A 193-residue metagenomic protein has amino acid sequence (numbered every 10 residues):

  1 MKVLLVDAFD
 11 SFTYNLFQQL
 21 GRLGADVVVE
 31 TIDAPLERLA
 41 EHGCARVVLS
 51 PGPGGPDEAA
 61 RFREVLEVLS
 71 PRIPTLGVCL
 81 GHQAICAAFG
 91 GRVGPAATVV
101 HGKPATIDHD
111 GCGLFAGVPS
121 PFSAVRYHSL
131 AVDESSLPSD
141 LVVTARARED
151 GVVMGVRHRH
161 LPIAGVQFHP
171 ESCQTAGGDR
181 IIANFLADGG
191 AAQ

Functional and structural regions predicted by a protein language model:
M1-L4: Extreme N-terminal starter segment of soluble prokaryotic enzymes
T13: Active-site-adjacent helical/loop segments in soluble small-molecule enzymes
G24-E37: A short, well-structured beta->alpha microelement
P35-G43, S136: Short amphipathic alpha-helix with an adjacent loop that forms part of the alpha/beta core around
A45-G117, I182-N184: Cysteine-nucleophile active-site neighborhood
G113-H160: Catalytic beta-strand/loop cores that center a nucleophilic Ser/Cys/Thr and support acyl-enzyme chemistry
S172-Q193: Acyltransferase
